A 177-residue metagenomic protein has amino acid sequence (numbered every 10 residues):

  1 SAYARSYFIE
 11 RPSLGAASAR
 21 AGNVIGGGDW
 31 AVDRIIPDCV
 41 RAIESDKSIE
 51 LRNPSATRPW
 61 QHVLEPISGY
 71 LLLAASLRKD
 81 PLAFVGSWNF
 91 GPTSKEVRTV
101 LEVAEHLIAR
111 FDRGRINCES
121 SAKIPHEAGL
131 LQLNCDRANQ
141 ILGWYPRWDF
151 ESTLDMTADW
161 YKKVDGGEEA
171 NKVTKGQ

Functional and structural regions predicted by a protein language model:
S1-A17, V40-S45: Active-site Tyr-X1-5-Lys
Y3, I36-P37, I116-C118: A generic local structural motif
I9-I35, T57, N89: Flexible, glycine-rich beta-alpha linker
N23, I43-Q177: C-terminal substrate-binding subdomain of Rossmann-fold SDR/epimerase-dehydratase oxidoreductases
